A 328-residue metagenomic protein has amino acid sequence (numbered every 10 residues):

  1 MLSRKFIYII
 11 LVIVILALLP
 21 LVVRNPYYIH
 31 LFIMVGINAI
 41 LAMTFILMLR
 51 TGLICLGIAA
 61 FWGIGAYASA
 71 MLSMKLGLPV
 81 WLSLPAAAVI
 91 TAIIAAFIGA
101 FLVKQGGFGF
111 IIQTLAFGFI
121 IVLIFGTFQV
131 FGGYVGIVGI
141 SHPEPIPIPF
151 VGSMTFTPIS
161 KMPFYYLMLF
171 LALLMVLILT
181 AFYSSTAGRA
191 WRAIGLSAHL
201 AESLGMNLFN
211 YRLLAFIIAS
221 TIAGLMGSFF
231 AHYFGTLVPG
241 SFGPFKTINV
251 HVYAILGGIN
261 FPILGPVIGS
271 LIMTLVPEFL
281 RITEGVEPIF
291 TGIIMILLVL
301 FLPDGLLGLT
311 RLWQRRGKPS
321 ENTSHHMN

Functional and structural regions predicted by a protein language model:
M1-A17, G136-G139, R189, I194-Y211 (+1 more regions): Cytosolic-side transmembrane-helix boundaries in multi-pass membrane proteins
M1-A39, K75-S83, S160, E321-T323 (+1 more regions): Membrane-interfacial amphipathic/re-entrant helices at transmembrane-helix boundaries
N25-K75, F101-F110, W191, H199-E202 (+2 more regions): Single transmembrane alpha-helix segments in multi-pass membrane proteins
M34, N38, W62-Y67, A88-A92 (+7 more regions): Residue-level recognition of pore/gate-forming positions within transmembrane alpha-helices of multi-pass
L76-F119, I268-S270: Alpha-helical transmembrane segments within multi-pass membrane transporters and channels
F117, I121-T157, L309: Extracellular/periplasmic helix-loop junction at the C-terminal end of a transmembrane helix in multi-pass membrane
T157-V238: Helix-loop-helix "hairpin" substructures at the membrane interface of multi-pass membrane proteins
R212-L297, F301: Transmembrane alpha-helical segments in multi-pass inner-membrane proteins
